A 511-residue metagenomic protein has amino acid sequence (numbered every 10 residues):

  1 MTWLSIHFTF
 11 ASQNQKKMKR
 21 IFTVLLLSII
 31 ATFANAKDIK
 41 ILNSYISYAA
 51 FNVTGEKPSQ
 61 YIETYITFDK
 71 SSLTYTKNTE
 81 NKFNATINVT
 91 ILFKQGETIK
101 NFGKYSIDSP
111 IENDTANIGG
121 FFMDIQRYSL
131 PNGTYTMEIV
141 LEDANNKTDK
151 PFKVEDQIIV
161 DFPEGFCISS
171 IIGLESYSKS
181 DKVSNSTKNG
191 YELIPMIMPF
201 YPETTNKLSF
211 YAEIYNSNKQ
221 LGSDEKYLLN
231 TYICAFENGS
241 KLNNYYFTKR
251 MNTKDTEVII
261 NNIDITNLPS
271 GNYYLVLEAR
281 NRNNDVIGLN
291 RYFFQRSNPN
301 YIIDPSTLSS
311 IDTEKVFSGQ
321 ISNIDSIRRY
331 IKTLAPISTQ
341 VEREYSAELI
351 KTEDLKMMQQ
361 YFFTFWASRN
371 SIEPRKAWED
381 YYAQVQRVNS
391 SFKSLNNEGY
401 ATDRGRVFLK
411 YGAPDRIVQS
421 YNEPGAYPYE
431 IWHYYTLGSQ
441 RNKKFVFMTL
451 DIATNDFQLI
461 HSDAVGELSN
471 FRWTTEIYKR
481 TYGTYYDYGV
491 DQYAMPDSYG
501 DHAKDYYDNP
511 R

Functional and structural regions predicted by a protein language model:
Q13-K16: Charged/polar low-complexity intrinsically disordered segments
K19-V24: Sec-dependent signal peptide recognition, specifically the positively charged N-region followed immediately by
L27-N35: Hydrophobic h-region of N-terminal signal peptides that target proteins for export in Gram-negative bacteria
A31, V53-E56, M448-L450: Short beta-strand micro-motifs enriched in acidic
K37-N272, E278-I324, G489-R511: Intrinsically disordered, low-complexity terminal regions enriched in Ser/Thr/Pro/Gly and charged residues
S240, N252-T256, T266-L268, Q295-P299 (+1 more regions): Residues within mature, well-folded domains
